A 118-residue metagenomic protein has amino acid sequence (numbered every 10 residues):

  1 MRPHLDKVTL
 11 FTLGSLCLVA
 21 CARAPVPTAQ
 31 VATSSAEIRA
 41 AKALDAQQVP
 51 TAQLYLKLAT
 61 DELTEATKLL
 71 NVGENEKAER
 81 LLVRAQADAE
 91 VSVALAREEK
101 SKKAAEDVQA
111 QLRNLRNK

Functional and structural regions predicted by a protein language model:
R2-L5, C21-K118: Long, charged/polar, soluble alpha-helical segments
L5-L13: Sec-dependent signal peptide hydrophobic core
